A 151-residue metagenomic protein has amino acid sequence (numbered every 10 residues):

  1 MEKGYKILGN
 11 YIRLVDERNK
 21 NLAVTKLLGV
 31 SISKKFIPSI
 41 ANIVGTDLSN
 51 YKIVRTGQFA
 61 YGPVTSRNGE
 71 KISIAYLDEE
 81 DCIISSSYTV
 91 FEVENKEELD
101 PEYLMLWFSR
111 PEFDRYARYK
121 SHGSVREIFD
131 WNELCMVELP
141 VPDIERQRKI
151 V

Functional and structural regions predicted by a protein language model:
M1, L106, E127: Residues that recognize and position ribonucleotide moieties
M1-N19, E138-V151: Non-catalytic DNA-recognition/assembly elements of restriction-modification systems
K6-F59: Sequence-specific dsDNA recognition surfaces
T56, A60-P111, W131: A short beta-sheet element
A75, K120-G123: Short amphipathic beta-strand starts and helix->beta connectors
C82-S87, H122-R148: A short glycine-rich beta-alpha junction/loop motif
F113-Y116: Periplasmic-binding protein-like
